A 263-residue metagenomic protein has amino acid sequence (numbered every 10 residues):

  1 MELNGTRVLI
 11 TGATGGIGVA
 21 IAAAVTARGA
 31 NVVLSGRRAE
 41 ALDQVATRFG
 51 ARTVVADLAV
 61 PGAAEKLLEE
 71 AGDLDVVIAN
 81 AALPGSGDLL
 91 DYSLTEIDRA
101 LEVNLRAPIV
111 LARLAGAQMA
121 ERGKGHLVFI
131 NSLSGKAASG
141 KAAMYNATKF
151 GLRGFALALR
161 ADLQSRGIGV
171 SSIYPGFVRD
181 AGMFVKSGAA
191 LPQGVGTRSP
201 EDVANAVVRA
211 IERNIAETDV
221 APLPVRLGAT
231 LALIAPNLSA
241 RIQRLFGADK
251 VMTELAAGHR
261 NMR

Functional and structural regions predicted by a protein language model:
T14-G15: Conserved glycine-rich cofactor-binding loop
V55-K66, L94: The beta1-alpha1 cofactor-binding region of Rossmann-like NAD(H)/NADP(H)-dependent oxidoreductases
D88-L89, E96-L101: Substrate-binding pocket helix/loop in short-chain dehydrogenase/reductase
L90, S139-A143: Active-site loop immediately N-terminal to the catalytic Tyr-X3-Lys motif of short-chain dehydrogenase/reductase
A112, T148: Active-site helix of classical SDR
S132: Residue(s) in the substrate-gating loop at a strand-loop-helix junction that position the organic substrate next
A161-P224: SDR active-site lid
